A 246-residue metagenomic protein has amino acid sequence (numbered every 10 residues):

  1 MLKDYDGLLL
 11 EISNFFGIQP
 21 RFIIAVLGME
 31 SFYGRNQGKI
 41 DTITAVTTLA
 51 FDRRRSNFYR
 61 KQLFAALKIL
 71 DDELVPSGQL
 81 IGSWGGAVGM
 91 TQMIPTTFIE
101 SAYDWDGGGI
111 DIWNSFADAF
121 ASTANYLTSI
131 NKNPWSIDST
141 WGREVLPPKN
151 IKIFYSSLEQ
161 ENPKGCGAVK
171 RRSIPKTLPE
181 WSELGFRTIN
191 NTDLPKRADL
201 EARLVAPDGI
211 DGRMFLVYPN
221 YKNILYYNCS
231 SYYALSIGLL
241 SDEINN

Functional and structural regions predicted by a protein language model:
M1-A124, T128: Acidic/His-rich structured neighborhood in mature extracellular/periplasmic domains
D4, L8, N36, R54 (+8 more regions): Generic signature of intrinsically disordered, low-complexity segments enriched in small/polar residues
I18, V75, K132-N133, Y233 (+1 more regions): Intrinsically disordered or highly flexible coil/loop and linker segments, enriched in small and charged/polar residues
L27, W84, W113, W135-R143 (+3 more regions): Tryptophan-centered motif/residue detector
F32-Y33, P76, N133, R187 (+1 more regions): A general structural signal for well-ordered secondary-structure junctions
G78, W135-S136, I189, D193: Residue-level signal for secondary-structure boundary elements
D106-S173: Ligand-binding pocket segment of bilobal, Venus flytrap-like solute-binding proteins
V145, K149-N246: C-terminal soluble interaction/assembly domains
